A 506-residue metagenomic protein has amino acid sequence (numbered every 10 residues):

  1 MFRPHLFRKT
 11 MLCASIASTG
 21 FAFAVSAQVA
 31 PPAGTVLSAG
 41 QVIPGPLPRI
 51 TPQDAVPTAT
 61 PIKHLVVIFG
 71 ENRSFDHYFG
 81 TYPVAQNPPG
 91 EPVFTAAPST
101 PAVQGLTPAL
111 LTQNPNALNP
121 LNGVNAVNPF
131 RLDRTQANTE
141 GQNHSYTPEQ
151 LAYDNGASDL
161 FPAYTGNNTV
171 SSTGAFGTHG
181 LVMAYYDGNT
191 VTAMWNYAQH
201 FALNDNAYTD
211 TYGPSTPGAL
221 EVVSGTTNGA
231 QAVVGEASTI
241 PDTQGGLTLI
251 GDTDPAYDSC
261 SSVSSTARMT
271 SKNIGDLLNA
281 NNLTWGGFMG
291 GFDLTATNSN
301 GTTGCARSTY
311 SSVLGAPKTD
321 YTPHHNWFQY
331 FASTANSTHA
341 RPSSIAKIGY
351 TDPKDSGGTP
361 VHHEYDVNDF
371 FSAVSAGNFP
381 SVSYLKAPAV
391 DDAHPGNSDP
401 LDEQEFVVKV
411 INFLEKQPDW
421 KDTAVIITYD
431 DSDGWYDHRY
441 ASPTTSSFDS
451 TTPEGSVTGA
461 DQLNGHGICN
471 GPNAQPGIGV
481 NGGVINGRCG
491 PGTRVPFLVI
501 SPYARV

Functional and structural regions predicted by a protein language model:
F2-A27: Gram-negative bacterial Sec-dependent N-terminal signal peptides
A27-V506: N-terminal pro-sequences and low-complexity stem/linker regions of secreted or lumenal proteins
